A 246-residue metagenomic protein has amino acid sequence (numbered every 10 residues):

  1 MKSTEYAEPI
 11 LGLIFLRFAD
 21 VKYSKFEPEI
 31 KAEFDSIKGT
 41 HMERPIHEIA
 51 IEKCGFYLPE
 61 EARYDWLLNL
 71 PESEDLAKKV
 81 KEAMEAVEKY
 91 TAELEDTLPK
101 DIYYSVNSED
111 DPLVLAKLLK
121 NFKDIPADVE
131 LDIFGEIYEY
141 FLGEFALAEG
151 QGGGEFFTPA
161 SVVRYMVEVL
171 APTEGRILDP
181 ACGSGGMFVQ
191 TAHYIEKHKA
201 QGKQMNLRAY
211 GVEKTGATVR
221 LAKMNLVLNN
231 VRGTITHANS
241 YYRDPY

Functional and structural regions predicted by a protein language model:
M1-T173, T234-P245: Non-catalytic, mostly N-terminal accessory regions of nucleic-acid modification and defense proteins
G152-Y246: Conserved S-adenosyl-L-methionine
